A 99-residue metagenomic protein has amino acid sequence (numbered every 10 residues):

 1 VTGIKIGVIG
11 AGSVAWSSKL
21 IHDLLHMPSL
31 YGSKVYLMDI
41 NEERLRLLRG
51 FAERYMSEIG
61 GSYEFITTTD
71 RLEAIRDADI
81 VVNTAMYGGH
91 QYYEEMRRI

Functional and structural regions predicted by a protein language model:
T2-R97: Metallocofactor- and cofactor-centric catalytic cores in central/energy metabolism, strongly enriched
